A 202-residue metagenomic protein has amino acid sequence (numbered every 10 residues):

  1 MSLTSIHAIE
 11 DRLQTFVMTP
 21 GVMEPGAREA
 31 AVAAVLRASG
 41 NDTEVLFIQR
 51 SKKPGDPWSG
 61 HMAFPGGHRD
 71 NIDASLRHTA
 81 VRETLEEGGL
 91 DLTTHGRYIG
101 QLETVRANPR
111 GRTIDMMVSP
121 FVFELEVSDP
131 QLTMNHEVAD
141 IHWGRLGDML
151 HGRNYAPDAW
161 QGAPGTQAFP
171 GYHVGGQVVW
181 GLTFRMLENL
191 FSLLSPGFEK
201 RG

Functional and structural regions predicted by a protein language model:
M1-F64, H68-D129, G147-M149, A159-G202: N-terminal leader/linker segments that precede catalytic domains of diphosphate-processing enzymes
V122-F123, V138-I141: Amphipathic alpha-helical interface segments
P130-E137: Short, solvent-exposed recognition segments
I141-R153: Short, internal acidic amphipathic alpha-helical interface segments that mediate docking to partner proteins
